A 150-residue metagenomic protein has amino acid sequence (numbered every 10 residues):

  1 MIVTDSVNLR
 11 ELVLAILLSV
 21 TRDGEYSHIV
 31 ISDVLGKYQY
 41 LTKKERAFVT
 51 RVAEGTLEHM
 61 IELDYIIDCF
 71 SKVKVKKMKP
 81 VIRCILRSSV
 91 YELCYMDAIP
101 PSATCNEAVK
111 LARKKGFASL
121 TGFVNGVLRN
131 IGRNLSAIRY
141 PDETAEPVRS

Functional and structural regions predicted by a protein language model:
M1-S150: Class I Rossmann-like S-adenosyl-L-methionine
